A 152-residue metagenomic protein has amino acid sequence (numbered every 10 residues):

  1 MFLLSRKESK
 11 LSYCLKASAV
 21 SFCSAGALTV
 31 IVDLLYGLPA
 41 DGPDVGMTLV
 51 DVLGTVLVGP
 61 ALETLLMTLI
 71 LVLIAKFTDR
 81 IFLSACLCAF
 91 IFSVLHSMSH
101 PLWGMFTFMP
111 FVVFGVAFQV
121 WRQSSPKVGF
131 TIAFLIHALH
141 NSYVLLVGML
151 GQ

Functional and structural regions predicted by a protein language model:
M1-K10, K16, F118, G151-Q152: Intrinsic low-complexity, intrinsically disordered segments enriched in polar/basic residues
F2-K7, A40-T48, F77-D79, W121-Q123: Helix-boundary and loop/linker segments of multi-pass membrane transporters
L3, L11, L15, V45-L49 (+2 more regions): Generic preference for well-ordered secondary structure
E8-D33: N-terminal signal-anchor transmembrane alpha helix
S21-F22, G26-T29, V52-Q152: Transmembrane helix-loop-helix hairpins at the membrane interface of multi-pass integral membrane proteins
I31-P43: Membrane-interface helix-loop junction between the first two transmembrane segments
